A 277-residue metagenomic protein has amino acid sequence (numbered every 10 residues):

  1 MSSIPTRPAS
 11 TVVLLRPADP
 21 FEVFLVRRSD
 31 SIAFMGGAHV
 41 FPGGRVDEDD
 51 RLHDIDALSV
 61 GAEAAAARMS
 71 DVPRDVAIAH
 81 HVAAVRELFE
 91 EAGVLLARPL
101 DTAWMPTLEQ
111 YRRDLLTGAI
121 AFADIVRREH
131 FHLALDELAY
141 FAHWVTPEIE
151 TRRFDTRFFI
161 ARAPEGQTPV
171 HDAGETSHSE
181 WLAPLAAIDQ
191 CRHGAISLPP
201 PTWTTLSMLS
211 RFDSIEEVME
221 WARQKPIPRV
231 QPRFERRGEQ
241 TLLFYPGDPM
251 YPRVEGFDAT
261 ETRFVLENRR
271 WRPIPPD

Functional and structural regions predicted by a protein language model:
M1-D277: N-terminal leader/linker segments that precede catalytic domains of diphosphate-processing enzymes
